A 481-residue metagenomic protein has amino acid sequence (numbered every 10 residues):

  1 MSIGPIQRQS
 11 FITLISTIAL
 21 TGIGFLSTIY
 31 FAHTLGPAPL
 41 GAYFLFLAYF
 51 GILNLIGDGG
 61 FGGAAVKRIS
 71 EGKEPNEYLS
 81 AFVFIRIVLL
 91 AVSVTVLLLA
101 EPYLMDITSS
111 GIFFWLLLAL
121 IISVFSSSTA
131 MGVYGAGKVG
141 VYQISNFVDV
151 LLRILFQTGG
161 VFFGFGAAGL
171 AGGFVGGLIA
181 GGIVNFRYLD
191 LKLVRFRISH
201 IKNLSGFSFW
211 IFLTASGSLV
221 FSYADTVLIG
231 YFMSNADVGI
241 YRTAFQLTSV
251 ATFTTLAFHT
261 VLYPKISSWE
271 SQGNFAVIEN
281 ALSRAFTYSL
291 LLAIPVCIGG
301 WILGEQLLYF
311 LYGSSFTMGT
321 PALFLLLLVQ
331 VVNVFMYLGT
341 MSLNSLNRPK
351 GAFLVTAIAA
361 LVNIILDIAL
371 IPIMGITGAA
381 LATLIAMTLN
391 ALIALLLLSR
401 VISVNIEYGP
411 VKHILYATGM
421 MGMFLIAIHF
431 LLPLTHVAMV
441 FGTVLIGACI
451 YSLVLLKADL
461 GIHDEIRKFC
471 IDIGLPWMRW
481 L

Functional and structural regions predicted by a protein language model:
M1, G164-A167, G173-F174, I183-S222 (+3 more regions): Interhelical loop/hinge segments that connect adjacent transmembrane helices in multipass membrane
I3-G62, L90, V94, L98 (+5 more regions): Signature of the first transmembrane helix
Q9, T13-L20, F46, F50-M105 (+2 more regions): Membrane-water interface segments that mark the loop-to-transmembrane alpha-helix transition
Q9-T21, K73, E77, L118 (+7 more regions): Alpha-helical transmembrane segments of multi-pass membrane transporters/permeases
I52, I56, I87, A91-T95 (+9 more regions): Alpha-helical transmembrane segments of multi-pass membrane proteins
R68-V83, I240-R348, A352: Specific pore-lining/lateral-gate transmembrane helices of multi-pass inner-membrane transport and insertion machines
N146-L191, F207, F245-T248, I358-V362 (+3 more regions): Hydrophobic alpha-helical transmembrane segments
I426-L481: Membrane-proximal transmembrane or re-entrant/amphipathic helices at the cytosolic face
